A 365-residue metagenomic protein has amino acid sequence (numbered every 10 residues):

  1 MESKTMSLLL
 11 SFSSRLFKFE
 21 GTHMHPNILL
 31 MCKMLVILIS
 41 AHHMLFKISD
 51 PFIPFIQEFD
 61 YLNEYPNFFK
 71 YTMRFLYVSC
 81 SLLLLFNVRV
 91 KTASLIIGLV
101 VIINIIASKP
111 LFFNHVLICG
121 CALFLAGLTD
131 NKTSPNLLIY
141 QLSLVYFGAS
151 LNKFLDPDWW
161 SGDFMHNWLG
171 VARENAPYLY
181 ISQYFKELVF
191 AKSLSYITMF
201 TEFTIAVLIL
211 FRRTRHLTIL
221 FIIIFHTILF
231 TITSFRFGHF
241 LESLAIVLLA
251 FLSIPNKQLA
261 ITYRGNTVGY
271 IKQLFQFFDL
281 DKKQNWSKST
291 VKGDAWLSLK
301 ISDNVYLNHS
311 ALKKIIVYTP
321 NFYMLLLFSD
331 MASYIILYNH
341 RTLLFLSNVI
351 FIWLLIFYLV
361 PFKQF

Functional and structural regions predicted by a protein language model:
M1-L299, H309-V317, M324-L325, L337 (+1 more regions): Alpha-helical membrane-anchoring segments
F328-D330: EF-hand and EF-hand-like helix-loop-helix modules
S333-Y334: Short proline/glycine- and acidic-rich turn/helix-capping motifs at secondary-structure junctions
